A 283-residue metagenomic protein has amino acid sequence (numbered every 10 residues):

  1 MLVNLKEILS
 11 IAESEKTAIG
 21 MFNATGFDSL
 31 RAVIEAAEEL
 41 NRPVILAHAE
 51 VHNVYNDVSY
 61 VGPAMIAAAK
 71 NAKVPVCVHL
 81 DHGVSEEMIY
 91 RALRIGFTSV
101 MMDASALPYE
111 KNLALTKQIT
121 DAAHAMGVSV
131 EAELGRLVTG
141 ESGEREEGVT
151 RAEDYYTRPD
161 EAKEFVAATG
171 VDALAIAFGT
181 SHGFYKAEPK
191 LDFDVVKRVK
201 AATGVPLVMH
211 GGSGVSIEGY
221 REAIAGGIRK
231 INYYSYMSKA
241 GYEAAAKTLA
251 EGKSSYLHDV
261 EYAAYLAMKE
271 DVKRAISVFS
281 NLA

Functional and structural regions predicted by a protein language model:
M1-E7, I11-S14, S255-A263, A267: Flexible C-terminal active-site loop/helix
M1-V3, M21-F27: N-terminal basic/disordered segments at the start of proteins
L5-I11, E15, F27-V51, S59-P75 (+7 more regions): Alpha/beta enzyme core
I19-N23, V78-H79, M101, L207-H210 (+1 more regions): Short catalytic-loop micro-motif centered on adjacent basic/acidic residues
N23, Y155, I231, S235 (+1 more regions): Hydrophobic alpha-helical scaffolding
Y55: Cofactor-binding active-site loop characterized by glycine-rich and histidine/acidic residues
F178, H210-S213: Short catalytic/ligand-gating loop segments at beta-alpha or beta-beta junctions within enzyme catalytic domains
A246-A283: Extended, intrinsically disordered, low-complexity segments
